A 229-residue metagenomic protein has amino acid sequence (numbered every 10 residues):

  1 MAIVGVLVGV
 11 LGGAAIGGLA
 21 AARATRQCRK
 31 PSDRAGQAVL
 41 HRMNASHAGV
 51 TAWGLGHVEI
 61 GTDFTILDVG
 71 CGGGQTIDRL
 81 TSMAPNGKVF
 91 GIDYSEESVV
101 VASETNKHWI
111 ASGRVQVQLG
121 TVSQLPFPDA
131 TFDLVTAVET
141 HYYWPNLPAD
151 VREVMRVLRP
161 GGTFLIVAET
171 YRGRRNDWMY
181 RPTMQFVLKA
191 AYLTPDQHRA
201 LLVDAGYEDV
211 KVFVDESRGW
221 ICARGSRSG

Functional and structural regions predicted by a protein language model:
A2-A35: N-terminal, positively charged/glycine-rich alpha-helical extensions of SAM-dependent methyltransferases
R23, K30-N44, T163-R224: C-terminal alpha-helical "lid/dimerization" subdomain adjacent to the S-adenosyl-L-methionine
A45-F64: Conserved alpha-helix/loop element of class I SAM-dependent methyltransferases that forms part of the SAM/SAH-binding
L67-Q124: Class I SAM-dependent methyltransferase SAM/SAH-binding core
N86, L158-F164: Short glycine-dipeptide loop
S123-V135: A short acidic, Gly/Pro-enriched loop at the edge of an enzyme's catalytic core that lines a small-molecule cofactor
L134-L147: A short SAM/SAH-binding and catalytic strip from SAM-dependent methyltransferases
P148-P160: A short glycine-rich, Lys/Arg-flanked "PGG" loop and its adjoining helix->strand segment in the class I
